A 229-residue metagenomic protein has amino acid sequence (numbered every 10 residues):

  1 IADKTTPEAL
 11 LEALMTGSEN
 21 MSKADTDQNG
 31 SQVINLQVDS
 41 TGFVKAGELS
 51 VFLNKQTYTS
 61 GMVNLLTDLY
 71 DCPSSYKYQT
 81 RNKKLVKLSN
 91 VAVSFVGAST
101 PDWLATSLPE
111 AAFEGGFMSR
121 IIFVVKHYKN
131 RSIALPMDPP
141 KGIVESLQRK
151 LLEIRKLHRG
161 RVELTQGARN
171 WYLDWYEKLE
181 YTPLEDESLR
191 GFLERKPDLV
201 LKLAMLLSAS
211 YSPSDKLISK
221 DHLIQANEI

Functional and structural regions predicted by a protein language model:
I1-I229: Phosphate-handling catalytic cores of nucleic-acid transaction enzymes
